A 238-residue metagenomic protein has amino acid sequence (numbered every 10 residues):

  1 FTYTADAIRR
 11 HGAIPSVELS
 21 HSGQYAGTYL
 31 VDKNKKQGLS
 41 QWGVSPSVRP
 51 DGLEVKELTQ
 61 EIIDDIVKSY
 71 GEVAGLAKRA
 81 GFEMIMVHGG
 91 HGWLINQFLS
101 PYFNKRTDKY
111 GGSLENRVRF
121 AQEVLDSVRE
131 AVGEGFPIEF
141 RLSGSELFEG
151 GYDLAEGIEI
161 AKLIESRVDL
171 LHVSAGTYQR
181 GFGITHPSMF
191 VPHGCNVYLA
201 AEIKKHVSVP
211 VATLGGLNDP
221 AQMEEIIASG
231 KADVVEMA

Functional and structural regions predicted by a protein language model:
F1-M237: Flavin-dependent oxidoreductase catalytic cores
